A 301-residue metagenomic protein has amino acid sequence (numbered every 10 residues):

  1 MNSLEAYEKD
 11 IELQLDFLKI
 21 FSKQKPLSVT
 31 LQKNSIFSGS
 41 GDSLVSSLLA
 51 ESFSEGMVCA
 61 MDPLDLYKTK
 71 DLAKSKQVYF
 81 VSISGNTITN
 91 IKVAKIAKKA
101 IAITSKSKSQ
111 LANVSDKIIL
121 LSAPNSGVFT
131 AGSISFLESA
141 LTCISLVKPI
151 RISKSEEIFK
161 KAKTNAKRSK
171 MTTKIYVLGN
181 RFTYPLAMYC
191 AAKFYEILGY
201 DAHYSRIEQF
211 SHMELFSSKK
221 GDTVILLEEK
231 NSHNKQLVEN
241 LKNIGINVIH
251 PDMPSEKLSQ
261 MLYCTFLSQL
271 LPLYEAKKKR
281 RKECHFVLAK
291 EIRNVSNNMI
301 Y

Functional and structural regions predicted by a protein language model:
N2-N34, N125-T223, R281-Y301: Active-site phosphate/pyrophosphate-binding segments
L4-Y7, I246-Y301: Phosphate-moiety recognition in structured ligand-binding domains
L31-E156, K163, N180, E214-F216 (+3 more regions): Glycine-rich phosphate-binding loops that contact phosphosugars or nucleotide phosphates
